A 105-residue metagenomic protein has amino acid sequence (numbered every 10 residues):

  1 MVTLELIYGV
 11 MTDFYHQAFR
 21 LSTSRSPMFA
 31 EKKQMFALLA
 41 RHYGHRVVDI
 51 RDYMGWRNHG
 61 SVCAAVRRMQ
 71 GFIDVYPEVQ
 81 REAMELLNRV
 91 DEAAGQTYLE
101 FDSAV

Functional and structural regions predicted by a protein language model:
V2, L6-K33: Short, Lys/Arg-enriched anionic-surface-contact patches
E5, Q34-M35, G60-C63: Non-catalytic, well-ordered alpha-helical scaffold segments
M11, R51, E78-E82: Recognition helices and adjacent regulatory flanks at domain boundaries
A18, G44-V47, I73-Y76: Amphipathic alpha-helical interaction segments
F29-H45: Short, amphipathic alpha-helical "recognition" segments used to contact nucleic acids or chromatin
L38-Y43, D52, R68-G71: Short basic/hydrophobic patches in alpha-helices and adjacent helix-turn junctions that form amphipathic surface motifs
R46-V48, D52-A65: Short, basic interhelical loop/turn and adjoining N-cap of the next helix at nucleic-acid- or acidic-partner-contacting
R68-V105: Intrinsically disordered, low-complexity basic tails/linkers immediately adjacent to helix-turn-helix/homeobox/MYB/SANT
